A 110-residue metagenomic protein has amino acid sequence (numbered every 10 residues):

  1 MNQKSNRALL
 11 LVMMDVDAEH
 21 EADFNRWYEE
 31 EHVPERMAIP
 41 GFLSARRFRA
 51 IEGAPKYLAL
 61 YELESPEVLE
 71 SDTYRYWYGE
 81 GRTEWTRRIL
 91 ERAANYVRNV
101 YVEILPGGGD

Functional and structural regions predicted by a protein language model:
M1-D110: Macromolecular interaction modules
